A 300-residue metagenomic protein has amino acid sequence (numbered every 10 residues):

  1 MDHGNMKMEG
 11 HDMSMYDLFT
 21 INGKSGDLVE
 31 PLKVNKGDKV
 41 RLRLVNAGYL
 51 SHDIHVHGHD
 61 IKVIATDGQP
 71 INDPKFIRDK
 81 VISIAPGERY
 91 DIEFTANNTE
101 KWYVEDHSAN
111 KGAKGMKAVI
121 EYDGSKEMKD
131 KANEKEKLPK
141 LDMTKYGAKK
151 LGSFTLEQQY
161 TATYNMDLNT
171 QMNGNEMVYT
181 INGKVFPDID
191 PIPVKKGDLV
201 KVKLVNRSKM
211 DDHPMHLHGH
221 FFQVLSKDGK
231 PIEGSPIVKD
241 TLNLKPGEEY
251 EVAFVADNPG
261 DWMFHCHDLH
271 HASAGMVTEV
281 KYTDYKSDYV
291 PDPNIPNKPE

Functional and structural regions predicted by a protein language model:
M1-G4, K145-G174: Predominantly extracellular/luminal regions of secreted and cell-surface proteins, especially disulfide-bonded
D2-T144, L156, D228-I232: Histidine- and aromatic-rich segments of cupredoxin/plastocyanin-like copper-binding domains
L28-K33, S153, D188-V194: Short beta-strand segments of immunoglobulin-like
V63-P86, T161, N165-E300: Active-site pocket scaffolds in enzymes
D142-G147, E300: Tryptophan-rich aromatic "cage" segments
